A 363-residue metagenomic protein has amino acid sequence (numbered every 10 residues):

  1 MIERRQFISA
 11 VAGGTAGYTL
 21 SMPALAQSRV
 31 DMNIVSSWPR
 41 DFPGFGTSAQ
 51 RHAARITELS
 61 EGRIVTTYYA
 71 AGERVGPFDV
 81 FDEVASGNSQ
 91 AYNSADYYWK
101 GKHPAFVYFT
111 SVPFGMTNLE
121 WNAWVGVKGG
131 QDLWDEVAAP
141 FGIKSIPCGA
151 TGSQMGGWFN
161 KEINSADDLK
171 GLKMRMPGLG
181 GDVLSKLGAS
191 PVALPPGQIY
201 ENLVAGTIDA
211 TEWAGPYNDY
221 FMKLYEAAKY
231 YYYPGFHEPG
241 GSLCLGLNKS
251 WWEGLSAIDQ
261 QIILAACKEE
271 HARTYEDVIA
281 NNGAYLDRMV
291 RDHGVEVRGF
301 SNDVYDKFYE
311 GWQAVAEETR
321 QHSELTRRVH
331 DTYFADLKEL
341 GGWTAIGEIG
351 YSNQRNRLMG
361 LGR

Functional and structural regions predicted by a protein language model:
I2-L20, L25-W121, Q131-R363: N-terminal secretory/targeting leader peptides
G126-G129: Long, well-ordered early-domain segments
